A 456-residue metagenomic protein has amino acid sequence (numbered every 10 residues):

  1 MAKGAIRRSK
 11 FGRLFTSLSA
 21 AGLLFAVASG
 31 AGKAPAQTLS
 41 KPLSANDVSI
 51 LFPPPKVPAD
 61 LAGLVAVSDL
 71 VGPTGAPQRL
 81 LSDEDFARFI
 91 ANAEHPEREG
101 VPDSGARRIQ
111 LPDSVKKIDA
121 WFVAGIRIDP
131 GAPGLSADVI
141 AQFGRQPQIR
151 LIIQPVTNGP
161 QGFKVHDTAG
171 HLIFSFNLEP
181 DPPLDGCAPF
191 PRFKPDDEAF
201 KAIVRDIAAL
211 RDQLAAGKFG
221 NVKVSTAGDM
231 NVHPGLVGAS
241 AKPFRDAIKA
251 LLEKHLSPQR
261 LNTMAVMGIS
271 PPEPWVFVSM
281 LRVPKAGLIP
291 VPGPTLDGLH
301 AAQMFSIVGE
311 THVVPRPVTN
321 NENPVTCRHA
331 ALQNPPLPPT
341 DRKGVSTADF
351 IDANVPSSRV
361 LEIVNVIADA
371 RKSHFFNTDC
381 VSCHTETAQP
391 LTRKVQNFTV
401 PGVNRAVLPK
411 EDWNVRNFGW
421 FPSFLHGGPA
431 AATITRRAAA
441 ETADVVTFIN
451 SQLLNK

Functional and structural regions predicted by a protein language model:
M1-R13: N-terminal secretory signal peptides that target proteins for export/translocation
T16-A28: Bacterial N-terminal signal peptides
G30-A36: Boundary at the C-terminal end of the N-terminal hydrophobic targeting segment
Q37-F350, V355-S357, T387, P422-A430 (+2 more regions): Conserved small-residue
N320, S373-F376: Residue-level signal for mature regions of secreted extracellular proteins and peptides
I351-S373: Electrostatic cytochrome c docking/interface patches
T378-T387: The canonical Cys-X-X-Cys-His
P390-N455: Primarily the internal scaffold of c-type cytochrome electron-transfer domains, especially repeated/multiheme c-type
